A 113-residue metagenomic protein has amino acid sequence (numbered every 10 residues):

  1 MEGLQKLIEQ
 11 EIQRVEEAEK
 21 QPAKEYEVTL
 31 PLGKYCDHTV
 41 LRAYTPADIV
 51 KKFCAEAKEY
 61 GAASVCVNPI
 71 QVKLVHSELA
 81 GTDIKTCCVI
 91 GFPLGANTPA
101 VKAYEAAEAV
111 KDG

Functional and structural regions predicted by a protein language model:
M1-V28: Conserved, well-structured core domains of diverse proteins
K20-Y60, S64, I70-F92, A96-G113: Alpha/beta enzyme core
